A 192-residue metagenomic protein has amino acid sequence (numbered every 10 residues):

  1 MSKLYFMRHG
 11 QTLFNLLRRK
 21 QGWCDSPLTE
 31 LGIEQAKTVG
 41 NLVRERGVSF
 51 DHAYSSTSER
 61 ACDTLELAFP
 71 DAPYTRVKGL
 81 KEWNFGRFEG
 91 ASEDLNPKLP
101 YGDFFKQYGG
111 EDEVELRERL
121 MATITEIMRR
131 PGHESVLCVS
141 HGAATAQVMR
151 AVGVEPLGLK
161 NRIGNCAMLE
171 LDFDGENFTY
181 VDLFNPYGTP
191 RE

Functional and structural regions predicted by a protein language model:
S2, L42, R76-V77, E82-D94 (+2 more regions): Acidic, low-complexity terminal tails and accessory targeting/binding regions of phosphate-metabolizing enzymes
S2-A68, A72, E111: Active-site-proximal alpha-helix that buttresses catalytic centers in soluble enzyme cores
L4, E134-G142: Generic beta-sheet signal
T12, A144-T145: Short active-site segment of divalent metal-dependent hydrolases/proteases that encodes the spacing between
S55-S56, E118, V139-S140: Short beta-strand scaffold positions
L67, Q147-A151: Active-site signature of alpha/beta-hydrolase-fold catalytic machinery across serine- and Asp/Cys-nucleophile hydrolases
A68-A122: Phosphate-handling substructures
